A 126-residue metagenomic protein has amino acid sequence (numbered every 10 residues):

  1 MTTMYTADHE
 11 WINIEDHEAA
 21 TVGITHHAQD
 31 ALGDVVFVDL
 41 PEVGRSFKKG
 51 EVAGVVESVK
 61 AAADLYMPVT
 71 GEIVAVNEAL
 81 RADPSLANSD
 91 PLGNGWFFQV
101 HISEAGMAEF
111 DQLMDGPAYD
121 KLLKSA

Functional and structural regions predicted by a protein language model:
M1-K49, S85, S89-D90, N94-A126: Acidic, low-complexity mobile loops and tails
I12-I14, V59, V76-A79: Residue-level recognition of beta-strand microenvironments
E15, S58-V59, P68, S103: A short, compositionally biased micro-patch
Q29-D30, T70-I73, E78-L80: Short, charged/polar surface micro-motifs in flexible loops or helix N-caps
V36-F37, V52-S58: Conserved interaction-surface patches within small, structured recognition/assembly domains
E42-V55, E72-A75: Short, well-structured beta-strand-loop connectors
E57-Y66, D83-L86: Short, Lys/Arg- and Gly-enriched loop/turn segments at beta-strand edges
